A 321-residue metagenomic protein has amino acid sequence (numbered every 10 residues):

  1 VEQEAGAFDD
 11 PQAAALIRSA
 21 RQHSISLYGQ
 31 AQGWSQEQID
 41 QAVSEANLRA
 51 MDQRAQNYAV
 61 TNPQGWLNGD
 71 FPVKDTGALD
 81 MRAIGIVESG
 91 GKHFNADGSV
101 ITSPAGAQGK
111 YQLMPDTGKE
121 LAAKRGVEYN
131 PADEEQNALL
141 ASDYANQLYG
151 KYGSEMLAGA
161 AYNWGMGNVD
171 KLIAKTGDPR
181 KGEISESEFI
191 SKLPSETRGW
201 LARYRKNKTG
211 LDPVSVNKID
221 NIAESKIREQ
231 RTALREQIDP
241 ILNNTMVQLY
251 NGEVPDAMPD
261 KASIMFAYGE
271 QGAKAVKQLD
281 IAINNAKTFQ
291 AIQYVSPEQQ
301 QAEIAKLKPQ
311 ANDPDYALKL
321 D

Functional and structural regions predicted by a protein language model:
V1-G77, T209-D321: Non-transmembrane, interaction-prone alpha-helical and coil segments associated with secretion and export
P72-L211: Catalytic glycan-binding domains that act on GlcNAc-containing polysaccharides
